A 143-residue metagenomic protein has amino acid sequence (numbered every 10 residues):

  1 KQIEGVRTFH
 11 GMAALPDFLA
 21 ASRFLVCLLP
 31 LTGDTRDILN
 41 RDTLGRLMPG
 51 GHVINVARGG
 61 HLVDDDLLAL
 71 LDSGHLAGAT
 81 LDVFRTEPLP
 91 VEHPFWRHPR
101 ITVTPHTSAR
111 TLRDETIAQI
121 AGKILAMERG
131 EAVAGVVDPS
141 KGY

Functional and structural regions predicted by a protein language model:
K1-P94: Rossmann-like adenosine-cofactor binding region
E87-Y143: C-terminal helix-to-coil terminal segments
